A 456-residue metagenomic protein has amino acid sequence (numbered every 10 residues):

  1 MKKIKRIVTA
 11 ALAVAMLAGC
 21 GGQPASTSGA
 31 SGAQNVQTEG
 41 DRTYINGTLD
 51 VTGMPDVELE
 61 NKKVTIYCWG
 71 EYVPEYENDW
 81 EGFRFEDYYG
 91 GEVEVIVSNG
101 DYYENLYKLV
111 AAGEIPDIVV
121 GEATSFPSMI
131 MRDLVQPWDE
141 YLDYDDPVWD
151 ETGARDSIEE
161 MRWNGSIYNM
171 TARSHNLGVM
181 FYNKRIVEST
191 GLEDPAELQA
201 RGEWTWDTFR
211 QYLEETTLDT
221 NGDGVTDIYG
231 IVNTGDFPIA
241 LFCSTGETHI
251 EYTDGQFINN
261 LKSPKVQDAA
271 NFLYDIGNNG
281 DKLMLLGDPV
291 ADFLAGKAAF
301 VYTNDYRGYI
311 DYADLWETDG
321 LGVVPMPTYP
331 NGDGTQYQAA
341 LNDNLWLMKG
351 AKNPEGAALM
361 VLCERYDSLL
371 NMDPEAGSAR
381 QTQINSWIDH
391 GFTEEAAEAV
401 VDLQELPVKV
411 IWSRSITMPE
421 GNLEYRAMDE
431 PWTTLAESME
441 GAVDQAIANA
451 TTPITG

Functional and structural regions predicted by a protein language model:
R6-A11, C20-S128, R132, S368-E375 (+1 more regions): Conserved N-terminal structural module of periplasmic/extracytoplasmic solute-binding proteins
G32-E60, A123-L177, D207, V324: Hinge/lid segment of periplasmic solute-binding proteins
Q34-T43, K349, P354-E355, S368-G456: Conserved C-terminal helix/tail region of periplasmic/extracytoplasmic solute-binding proteins
G53-P55, Y107-V110, I115-D117, G121 (+4 more regions): A structural signal for short loop-to-beta-strand junctions that line the ligand-binding cleft of periplasmic/secreted
D56, D139-T152, L198-R201, N221 (+2 more regions): Short, solvent-exposed loop/beta-turn-alpha elements that line the ligand-binding surface or hinge of extracytoplasmic
R162-S174, G178, E188, T205-I258: Extracytoplasmic/periplasmic solute-binding protein
R210-L213, I250-L286: Glycine-centered hinge/linker elements that transmit conformational signals in sensory and ligand-binding systems
D314-A379: Extracytoplasmic/periplasmic substrate-recognition and gating elements
